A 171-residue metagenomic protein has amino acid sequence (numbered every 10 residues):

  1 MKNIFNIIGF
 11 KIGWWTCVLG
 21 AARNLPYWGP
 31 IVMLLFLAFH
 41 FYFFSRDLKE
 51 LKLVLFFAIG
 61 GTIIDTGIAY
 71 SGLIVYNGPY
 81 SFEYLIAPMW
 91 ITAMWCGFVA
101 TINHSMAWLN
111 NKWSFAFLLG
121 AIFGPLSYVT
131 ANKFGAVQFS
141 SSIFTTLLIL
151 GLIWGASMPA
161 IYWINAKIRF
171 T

Functional and structural regions predicted by a protein language model:
M1-T171: Aromatic-rich, lipid-facing transmembrane alpha helices and their immediate juxtamembrane interface loops in integral
